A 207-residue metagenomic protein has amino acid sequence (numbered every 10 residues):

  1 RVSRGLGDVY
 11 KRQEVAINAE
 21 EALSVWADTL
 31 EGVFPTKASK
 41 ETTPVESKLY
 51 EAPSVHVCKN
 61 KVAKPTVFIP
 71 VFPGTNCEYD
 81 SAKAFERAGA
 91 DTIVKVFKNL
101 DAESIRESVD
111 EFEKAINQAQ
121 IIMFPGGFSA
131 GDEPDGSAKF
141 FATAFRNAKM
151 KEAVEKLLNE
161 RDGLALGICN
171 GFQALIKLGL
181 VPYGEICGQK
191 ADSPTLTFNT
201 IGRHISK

Functional and structural regions predicted by a protein language model:
V2-L6, Y10: Single conserved hydrophobic/aromatic residue that forms the stacking wall/gate of nucleotide- or nucleobase-binding
K11-I168, F172-K207: N-terminal beta1-alpha1 cap of cysteine-dependent amidohydrolase-like domains
